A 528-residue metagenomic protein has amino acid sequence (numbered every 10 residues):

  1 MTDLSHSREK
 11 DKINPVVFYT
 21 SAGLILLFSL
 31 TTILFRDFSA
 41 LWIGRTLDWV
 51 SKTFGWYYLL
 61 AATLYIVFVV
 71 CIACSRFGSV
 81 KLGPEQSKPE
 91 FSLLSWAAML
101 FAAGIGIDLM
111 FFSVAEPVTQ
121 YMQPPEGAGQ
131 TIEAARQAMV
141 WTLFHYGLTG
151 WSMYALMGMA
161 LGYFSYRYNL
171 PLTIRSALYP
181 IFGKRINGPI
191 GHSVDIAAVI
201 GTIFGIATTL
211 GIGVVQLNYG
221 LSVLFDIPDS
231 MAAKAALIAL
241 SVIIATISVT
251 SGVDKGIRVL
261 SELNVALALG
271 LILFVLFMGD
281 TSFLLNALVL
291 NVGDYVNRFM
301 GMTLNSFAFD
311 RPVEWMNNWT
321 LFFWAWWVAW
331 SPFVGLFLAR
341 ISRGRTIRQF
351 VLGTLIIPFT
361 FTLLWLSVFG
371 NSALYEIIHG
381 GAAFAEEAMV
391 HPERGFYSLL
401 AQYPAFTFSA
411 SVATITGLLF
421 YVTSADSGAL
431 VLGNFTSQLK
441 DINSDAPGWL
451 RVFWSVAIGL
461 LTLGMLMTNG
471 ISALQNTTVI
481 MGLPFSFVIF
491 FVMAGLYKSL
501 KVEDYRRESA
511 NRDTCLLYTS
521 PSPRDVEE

Functional and structural regions predicted by a protein language model:
T2-I132, L496-L500: N-terminal alpha-helical transmembrane segments of multi-pass membrane transport and channel/translocase proteins
T2-K12, P171-P189, G213-L237, A268-L271 (+3 more regions): Helix-loop-helix connectors at the membrane interface of multi-pass transporters/channels
H6-K10, F38-V50, I72-K88, V140-F144 (+7 more regions): Membrane-water interface regions at transmembrane-helix termini and the short interhelical loops of multi-pass membrane
K10-K12, V16, L24-I33, I66-V69 (+8 more regions): Helix-loop-helix module between adjacent transmembrane segments
T20-L34, L60-I66, F225-S251, G270-L271 (+3 more regions): Transmembrane alpha-helical segments of multi-pass small-molecule transport proteins
D37-K52, F77-F91, F112-V194, V214-K234 (+2 more regions): Inter-helical loop and helix-membrane interface segments of multi-pass membrane transporters/permeases
A198-R343, I357, F361-A382, E387-A410: Membrane-embedded translocation segments of transport machinery
Y518-E528: Single conserved hydrophobic/aromatic residue that forms the stacking wall/gate of nucleotide- or nucleobase-binding
